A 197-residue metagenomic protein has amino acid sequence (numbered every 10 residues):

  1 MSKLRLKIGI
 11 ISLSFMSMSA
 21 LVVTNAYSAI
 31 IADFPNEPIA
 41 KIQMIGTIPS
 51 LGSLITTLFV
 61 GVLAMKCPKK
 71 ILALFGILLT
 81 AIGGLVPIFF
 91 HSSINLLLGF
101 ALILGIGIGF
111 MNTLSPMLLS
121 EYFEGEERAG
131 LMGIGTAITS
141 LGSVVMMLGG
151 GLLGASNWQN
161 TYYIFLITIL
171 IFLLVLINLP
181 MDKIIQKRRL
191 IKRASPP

Functional and structural regions predicted by a protein language model:
R5-I39: Extracytoplasmic
S17, L21, G105-T113, V144: Small-residue-rich segments within alpha-helical transmembrane domains of MFS-like 12-TM solute carriers
L21, P49-L58, S143-V144: Residue-level signature of mid-helix packing/kink "hotspots" within the transmembrane helices of 12-pass Major
A29, L58-V62, L152: Membrane-interface helix termini in secondary transporters
I55-I94: Conserved MFS/SLC helix-loop-helix module at the cytosolic interface between two early adjacent transmembrane helices
N95-A101: Short hydrophobic/alpha-helical segments at membrane-entry points of transmembrane helices in Major Facilitator
L102-I138: Cytoplasmic helix-loop-helix junction between adjacent transmembrane helices in 12-TM secondary transporters
I134-P180: Helix-loop-helix hairpin linking two adjacent transmembrane segments in secondary transporters
